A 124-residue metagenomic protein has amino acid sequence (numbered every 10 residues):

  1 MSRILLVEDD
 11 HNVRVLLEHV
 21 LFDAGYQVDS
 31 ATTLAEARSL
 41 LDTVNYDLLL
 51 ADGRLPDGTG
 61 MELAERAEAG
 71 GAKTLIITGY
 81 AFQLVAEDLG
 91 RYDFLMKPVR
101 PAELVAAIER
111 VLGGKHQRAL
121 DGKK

Functional and structural regions predicted by a protein language model:
E8: Conserved acidic carboxylate
H11-D29: Two-component/phosphorelay signaling modules centered on CheY-like receiver
S30-L48: Acidic, metal-coordinating helix/loop segments flanking the phosphotransfer/catalytic sites of two-component signaling
T33, T59-E62: Acidic catalytic/metal-coordinating carboxylates
D52: Active-site residues of response regulator receiver
P56: The feature encodes the CheY-like receiver
I77-T78: Hydrophobic/aromatic residues positioned on beta-strands within the core alpha/beta folds
L84, V99-V111, H116, D121: C-terminal output helix
